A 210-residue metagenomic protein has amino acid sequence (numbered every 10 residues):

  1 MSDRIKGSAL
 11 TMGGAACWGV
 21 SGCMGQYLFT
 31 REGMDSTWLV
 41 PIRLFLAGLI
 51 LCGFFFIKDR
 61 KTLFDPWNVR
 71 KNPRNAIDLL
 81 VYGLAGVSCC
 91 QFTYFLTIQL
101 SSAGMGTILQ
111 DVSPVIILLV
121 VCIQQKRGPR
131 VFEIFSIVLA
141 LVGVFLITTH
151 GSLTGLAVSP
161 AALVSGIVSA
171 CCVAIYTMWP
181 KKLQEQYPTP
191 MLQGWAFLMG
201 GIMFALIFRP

Functional and structural regions predicted by a protein language model:
M1-I42, A47, G53, G155-K182 (+1 more regions): Glycine-/small-residue-enriched transmembrane alpha-helix faces in small-molecule transporters and effluxers
S8-M12, N75-L79, P129-L141, A162-L163 (+1 more regions): Cytoplasmic-side transmembrane-helix entry/capping segments in multi-pass membrane proteins
A15, I42, V87, Q91 (+2 more regions): Helix-helix packing/entry segments at the starts of transmembrane helices
G19, C23, F45, G83-S88 (+5 more regions): Hydrophobic/small/kink-forming positions within alpha-helical transmembrane segments of polytopic membrane proteins
F29-R31, I98-Q99, Q125, Q184: Helix-capping/transition residues at the boundaries of transmembrane alpha-helices and the short helical linkers
W38-L49, Q91-G128, S169: Specific alpha-helical transmembrane segments that line the substrate/conduction pathway and gating interfaces
L51, F55, V120, P129-G151 (+1 more regions): Hydrophobic transmembrane alpha-helices of multi-pass small-molecule transport proteins
K58-G104, Q110, L146: Specific transmembrane alpha-helical segments of multi-pass solute transporters/efflux pumps, especially DMT/EamA
